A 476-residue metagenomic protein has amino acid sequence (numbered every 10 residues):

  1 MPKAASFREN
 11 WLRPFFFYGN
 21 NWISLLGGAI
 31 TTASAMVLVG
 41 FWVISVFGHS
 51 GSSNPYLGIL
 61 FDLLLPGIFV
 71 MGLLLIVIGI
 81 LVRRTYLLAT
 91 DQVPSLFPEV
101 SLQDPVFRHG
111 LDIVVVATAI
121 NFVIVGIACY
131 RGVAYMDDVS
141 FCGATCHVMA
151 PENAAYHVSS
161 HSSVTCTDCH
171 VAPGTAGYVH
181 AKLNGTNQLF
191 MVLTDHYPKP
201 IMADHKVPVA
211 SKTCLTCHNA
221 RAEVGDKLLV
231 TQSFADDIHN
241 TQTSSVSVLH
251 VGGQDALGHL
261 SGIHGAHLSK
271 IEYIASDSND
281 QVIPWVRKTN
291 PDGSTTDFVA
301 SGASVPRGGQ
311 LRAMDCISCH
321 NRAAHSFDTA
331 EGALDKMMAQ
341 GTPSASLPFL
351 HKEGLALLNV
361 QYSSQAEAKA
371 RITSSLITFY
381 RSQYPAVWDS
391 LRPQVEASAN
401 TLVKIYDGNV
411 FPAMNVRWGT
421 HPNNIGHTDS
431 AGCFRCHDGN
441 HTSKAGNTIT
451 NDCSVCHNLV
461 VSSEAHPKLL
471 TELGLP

Functional and structural regions predicted by a protein language model:
M1-P14, T90-V106, P476: Extramembrane terminal tails and long inter-domain/linker segments of multi-pass membrane proteins
P2-L87: Hydrophobic alpha-helical segments
L26-V43, L57, F61-L64, M71-L75 (+1 more regions): Non-ligating segments of multi-cofactor redox enzymes
V46-I59, S140-V148, A155, T186-M191: Membrane-interface interhelical loops and short amphipathic "cap" helices that link adjacent transmembrane segments
L57-I68, M149-A155, P198-K199: Short aromatic-rich membrane-water interface segments that cap or initiate transmembrane helices in multi-pass membrane
I78-L88, A128-D137, D335: Juxtamembrane/interface segments at transmembrane-helix termini
F97-A134, S140, T165-T167, V171-F327 (+3 more regions): C-type cytochrome heme-c attachment and multiheme electron-transfer modules
V148-A176: Short extracytoplasmic
